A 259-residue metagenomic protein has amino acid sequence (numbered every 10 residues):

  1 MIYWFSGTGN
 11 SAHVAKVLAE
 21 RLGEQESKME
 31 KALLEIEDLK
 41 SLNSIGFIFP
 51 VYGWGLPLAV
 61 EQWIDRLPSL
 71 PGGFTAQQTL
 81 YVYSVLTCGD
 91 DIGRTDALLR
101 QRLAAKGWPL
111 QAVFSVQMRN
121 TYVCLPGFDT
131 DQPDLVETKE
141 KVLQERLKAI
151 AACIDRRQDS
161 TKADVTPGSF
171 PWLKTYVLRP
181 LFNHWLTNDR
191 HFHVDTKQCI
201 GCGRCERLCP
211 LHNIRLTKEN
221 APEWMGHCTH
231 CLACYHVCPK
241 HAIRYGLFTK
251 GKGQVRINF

Functional and structural regions predicted by a protein language model:
M1-Y3: Extreme N-terminal starter segment of soluble prokaryotic enzymes
S6-H13, E20-L34, S41-F49, G53-L181 (+1 more regions): FMN-binding flavodoxin-like domain, especially the glycine-rich phosphate-binding loop
Y83-V85, D189-H191, E219: A short, structure-level motif marking secondary-structure boundaries and short turns
G168-G201, R207: A mid-sequence, solvent-exposed acidic-amphipathic segment
D195, W224-M225: Acidic/polar helix N-cap motif
I200, R204-E223, T229, A233-K250: Iron-sulfur cluster-binding cysteine motifs and their immediate structural context in ferredoxin-like electron-transfer
V255-F259: Active-site-proximal loop/hinge segments that shape catalytic or ion-binding/gating pockets
